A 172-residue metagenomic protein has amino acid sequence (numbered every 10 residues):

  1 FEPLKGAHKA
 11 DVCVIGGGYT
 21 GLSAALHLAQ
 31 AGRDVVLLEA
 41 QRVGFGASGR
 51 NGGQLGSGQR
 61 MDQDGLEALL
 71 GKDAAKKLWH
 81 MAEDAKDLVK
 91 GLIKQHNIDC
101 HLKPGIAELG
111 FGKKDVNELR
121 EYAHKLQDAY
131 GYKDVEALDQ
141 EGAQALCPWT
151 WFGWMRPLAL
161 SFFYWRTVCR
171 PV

Functional and structural regions predicted by a protein language model:
F1-V12, Q30: Extreme N-terminal leader/targeting segments of oxidoreductases
D11, R50-D64: Short coil-to-beta-strand
V12-V14, V35: Conserved hydrophobic helix-helix packing surfaces used for dimerization/oligomerization
G16-T20, A40: Glycine-rich Rossmann-fold phosphate-binding loop(s) that bind the pyrophosphate of adenine dinucleotide cofactors
A29-R50: Glycine-rich FAD pyrophosphate-binding loop
L66-P171: Rossmann-like flavin
